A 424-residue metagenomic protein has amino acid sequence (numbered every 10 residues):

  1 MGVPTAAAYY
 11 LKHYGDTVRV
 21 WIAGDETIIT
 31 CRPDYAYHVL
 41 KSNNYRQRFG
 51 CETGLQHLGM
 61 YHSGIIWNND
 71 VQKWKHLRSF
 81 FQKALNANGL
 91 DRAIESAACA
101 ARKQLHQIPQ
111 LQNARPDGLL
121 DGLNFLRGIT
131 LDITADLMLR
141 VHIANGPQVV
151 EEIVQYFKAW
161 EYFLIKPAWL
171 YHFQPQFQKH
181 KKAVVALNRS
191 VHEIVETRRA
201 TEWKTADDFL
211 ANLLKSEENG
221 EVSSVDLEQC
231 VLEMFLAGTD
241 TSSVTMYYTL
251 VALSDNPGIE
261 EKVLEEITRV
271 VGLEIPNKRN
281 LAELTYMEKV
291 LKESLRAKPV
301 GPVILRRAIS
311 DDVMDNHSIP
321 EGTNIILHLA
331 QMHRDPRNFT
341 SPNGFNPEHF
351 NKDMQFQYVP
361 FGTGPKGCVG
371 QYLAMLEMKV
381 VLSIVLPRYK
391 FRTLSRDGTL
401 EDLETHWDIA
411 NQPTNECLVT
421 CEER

Functional and structural regions predicted by a protein language model:
M1-G15, R189, E193, E274-D315 (+2 more regions): Conserved cytochrome P450 K-helix E-x-x-R motif and the immediately C-terminal K′/meander segment
M1-S63, W67, Q72, H76 (+4 more regions): N-terminal membrane-proximal hinge/A-helix region immediately C-terminal to the signal-anchor transmembrane segment
G50-L58, R92-M246, K262: Cytochrome P450 heme-thiolate monooxygenase catalytic core
T241-L253, V381: Short, small-residue alpha-helix embedded
P257-I259, Q371-A410: Cytochrome P450 heme-binding "Cys pocket" and the immediately downstream C-terminal segment
L327-D353: Conserved cytochrome P450 K-helix/beta-meander segment immediately N-terminal to the heme-binding cysteine loop
A410-R424: C-terminal helix/juxtamembrane-tail motif
